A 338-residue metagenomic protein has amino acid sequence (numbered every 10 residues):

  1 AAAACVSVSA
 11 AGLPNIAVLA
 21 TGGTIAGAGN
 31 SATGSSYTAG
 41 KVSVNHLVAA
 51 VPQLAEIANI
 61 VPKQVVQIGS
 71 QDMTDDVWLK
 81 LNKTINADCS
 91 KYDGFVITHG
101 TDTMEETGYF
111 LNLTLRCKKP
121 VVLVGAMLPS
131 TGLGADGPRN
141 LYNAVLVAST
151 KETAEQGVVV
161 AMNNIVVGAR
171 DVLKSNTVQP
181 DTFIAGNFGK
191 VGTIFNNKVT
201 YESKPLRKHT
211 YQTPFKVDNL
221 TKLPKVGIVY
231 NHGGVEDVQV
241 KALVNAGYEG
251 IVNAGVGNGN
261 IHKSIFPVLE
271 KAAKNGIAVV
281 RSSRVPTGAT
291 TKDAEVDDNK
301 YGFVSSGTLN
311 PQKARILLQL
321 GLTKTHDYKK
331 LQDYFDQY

Functional and structural regions predicted by a protein language model:
V8-N86, P267, P311: ATP/NTP phosphate-donor binding region
G12-L13, L19, S43, L47-L54 (+2 more regions): Accessory alpha-helical/coil subdomains and C-terminal extensions that flank or cap enzyme catalytic cores
A32-K41, Y109-V122, G137-N143, K174-P180 (+1 more regions): A glycine- and small-aliphatic-rich helix-loop capping segment at beta-alpha/alpha-beta transitions that lines
C89-M104, A246-N258: Short acidic, glycine-rich surface-loop motifs adjacent to enzyme active sites
T98-K119, I261-E270: Short Gly/Thr/Asp-enriched flexible loops that form oxyanion-binding sites at enzyme active sites
G108-R139, V145-S149, K274-S283: Short, acidic/small-residue loops that bind anionic groups at enzyme active sites
V124-N196: Internal gly/pro-rich beta-alpha loop/helix module that stabilizes soluble enzyme cofactors or their anionic handles
N258-Y338: C-terminal non-catalytic interaction/assembly regions of soluble proteins
